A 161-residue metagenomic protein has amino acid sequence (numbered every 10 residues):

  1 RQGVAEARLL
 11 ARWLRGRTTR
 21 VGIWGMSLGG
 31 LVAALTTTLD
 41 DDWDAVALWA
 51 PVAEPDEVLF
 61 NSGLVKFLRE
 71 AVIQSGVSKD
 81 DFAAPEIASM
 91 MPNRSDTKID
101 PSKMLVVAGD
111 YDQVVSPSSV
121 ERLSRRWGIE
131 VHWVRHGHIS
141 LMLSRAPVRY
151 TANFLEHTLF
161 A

Functional and structural regions predicted by a protein language model:
R1-G16: Alpha/beta-hydrolase active-site loop
W24-A33: Gly/Ala-rich beta-loop-alpha elbow adjacent to hydrolase catalytic centers
L35-D80, W133: Hydrolase active-site cap/lid region
V77-T97: Active-site nucleophile elbow and catalytic-triad environment of alpha/beta-hydrolase enzymes
I99-D100, L105-A108, D112: Short beta-strand/loop motif that positions the catalytic acidic residue of the alpha/beta-hydrolase fold
S102, S116-R125, A146: Short alpha-helix in the alpha/beta-hydrolase fold that links the catalytic acid
D110-V115, H138-S140: Acidic catalytic loop of the alpha/beta-hydrolase fold
H136-R149: Catalytic histidine-centered segment of alpha/beta-hydrolase-like enzymes
